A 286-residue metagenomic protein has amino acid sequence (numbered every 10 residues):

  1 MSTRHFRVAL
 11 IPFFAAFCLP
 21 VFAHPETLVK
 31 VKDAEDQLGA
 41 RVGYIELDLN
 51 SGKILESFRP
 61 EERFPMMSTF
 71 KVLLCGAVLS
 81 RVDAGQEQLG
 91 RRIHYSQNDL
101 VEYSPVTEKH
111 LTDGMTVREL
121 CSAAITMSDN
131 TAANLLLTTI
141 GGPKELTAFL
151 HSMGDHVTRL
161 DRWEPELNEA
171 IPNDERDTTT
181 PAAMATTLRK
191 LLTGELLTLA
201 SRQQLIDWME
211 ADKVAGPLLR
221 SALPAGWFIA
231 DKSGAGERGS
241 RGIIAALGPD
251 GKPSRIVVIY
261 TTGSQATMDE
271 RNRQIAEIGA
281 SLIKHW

Functional and structural regions predicted by a protein language model:
M1-I11: Bacterial N-terminal signal peptides that target proteins for export
A9-P20: Bacterial N-terminal signal peptides
H24-D36, L55, T138-T139, P143-K144 (+3 more regions): Structured C-terminal helix/loop/strand segments within mature extracytoplasmic catalytic/sensor domains
E35-F64: Short, conserved catalytic-motif segment at the N-terminal edge
R41, T116, N134-L188, L192-T193: Mid-domain, small-residue-enriched loop/turn segments at the edges of structured enzyme/sensor domains
G52, F64-I93, V257: Active-site SXXK
S80-D99, T147, T198-S201: Short, well-structured active-site flanking segments
L100-L135, P143: Conserved catalytic neighborhood of penicillin-recognizing serine enzymes
